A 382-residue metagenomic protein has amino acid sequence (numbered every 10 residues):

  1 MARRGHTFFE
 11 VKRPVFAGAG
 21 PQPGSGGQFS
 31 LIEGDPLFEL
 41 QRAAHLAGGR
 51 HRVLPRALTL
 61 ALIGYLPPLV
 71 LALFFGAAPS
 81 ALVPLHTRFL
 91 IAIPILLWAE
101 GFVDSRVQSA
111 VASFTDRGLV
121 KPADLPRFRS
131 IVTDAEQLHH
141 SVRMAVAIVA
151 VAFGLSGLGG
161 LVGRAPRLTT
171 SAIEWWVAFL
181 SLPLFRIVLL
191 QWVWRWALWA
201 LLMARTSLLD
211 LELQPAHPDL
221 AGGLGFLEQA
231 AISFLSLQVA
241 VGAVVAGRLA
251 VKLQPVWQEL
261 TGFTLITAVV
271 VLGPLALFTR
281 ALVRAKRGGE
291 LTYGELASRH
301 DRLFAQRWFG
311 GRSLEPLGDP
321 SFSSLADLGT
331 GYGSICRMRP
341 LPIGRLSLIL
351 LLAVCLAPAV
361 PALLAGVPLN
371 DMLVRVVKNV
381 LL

Functional and structural regions predicted by a protein language model:
A2-Q214: Transmembrane-helix bundle segments that line or gate the permeation/cavity pathway in multi-pass membrane proteins
A2-R4, V15-P21, G26-G27, I32-H51 (+5 more regions): Terminal targeting/leader modules
H45-L66, P126-G154, V177-S181, A216-G242 (+1 more regions): Loop-to-transmembrane boundary segments
A57-A72, T87-S105, F185-V193, A231-G247 (+3 more regions): Hydrophobic cores of alpha-helical transmembrane segments in multi-pass integral membrane proteins
S113-S130, A200-F226, T279-P316, N379-L382: Juxtamembrane inter-helical linkers in multi-pass membrane proteins
Q191, R195-L260: Long, internal scaffold/assembly segments composed of regular secondary structure
V239-A268, E295-R299, L303, R307-L382: Terminal membrane-anchoring module of integral membrane proteins
P255-Q258, L272-R284: Extended hydrophobic-aromatic, low-complexity segments
